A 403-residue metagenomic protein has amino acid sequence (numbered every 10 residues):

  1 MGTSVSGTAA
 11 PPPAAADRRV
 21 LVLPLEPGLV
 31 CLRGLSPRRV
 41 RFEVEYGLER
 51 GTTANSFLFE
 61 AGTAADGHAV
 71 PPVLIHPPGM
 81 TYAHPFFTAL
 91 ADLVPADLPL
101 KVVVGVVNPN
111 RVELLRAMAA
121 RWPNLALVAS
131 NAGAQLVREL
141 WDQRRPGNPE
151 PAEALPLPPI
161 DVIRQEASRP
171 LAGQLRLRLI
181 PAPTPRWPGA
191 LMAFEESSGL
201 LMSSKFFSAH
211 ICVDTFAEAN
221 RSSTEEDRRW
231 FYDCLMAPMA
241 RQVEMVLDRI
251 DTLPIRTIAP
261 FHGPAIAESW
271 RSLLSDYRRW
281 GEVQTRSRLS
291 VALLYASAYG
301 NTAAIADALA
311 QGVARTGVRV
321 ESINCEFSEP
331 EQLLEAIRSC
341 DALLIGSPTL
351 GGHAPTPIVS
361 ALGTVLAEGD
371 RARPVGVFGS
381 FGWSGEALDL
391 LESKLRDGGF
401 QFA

Functional and structural regions predicted by a protein language model:
G2-A16, L21, A217-E329, L333: Accessory terminal helices/loops
R19-A89, M192-E195, G199-M202, V291 (+1 more regions): Conserved beta-strand hairpin/beta-sheet module of binuclear metal-dependent hydrolase folds, prominently
L21, V213-F216, S223-Q242, L247-I258 (+4 more regions): FMN-binding flavodoxin-like domain, especially the glycine-rich phosphate-binding loop
P24-P27, W122-A190, Q242: Metallo-beta-lactamase
L32, S203, F261, L294-A296 (+1 more regions): Short hydrophobic segments within beta-strands
L35-S36, P77-G79, V107-P109, S198-G199 (+3 more regions): Active-site metal-binding loops of divalent metal-dependent hydrolases
A64, A69-L74, L171, L175-S269: Metallo-beta-lactamase
V70-P71, P78-V128: Active-site metal-binding motif and surrounding structural segment of the metallo-beta-lactamase
